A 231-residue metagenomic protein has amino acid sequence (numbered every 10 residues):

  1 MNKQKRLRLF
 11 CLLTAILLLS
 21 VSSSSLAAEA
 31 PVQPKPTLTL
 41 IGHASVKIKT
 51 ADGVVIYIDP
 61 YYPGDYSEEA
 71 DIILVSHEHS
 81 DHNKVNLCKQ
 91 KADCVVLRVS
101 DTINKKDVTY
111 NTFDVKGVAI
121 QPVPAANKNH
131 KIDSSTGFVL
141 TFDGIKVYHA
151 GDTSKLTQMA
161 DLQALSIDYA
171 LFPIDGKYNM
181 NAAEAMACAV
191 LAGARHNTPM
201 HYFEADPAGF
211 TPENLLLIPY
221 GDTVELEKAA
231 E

Functional and structural regions predicted by a protein language model:
N2-L12: Bacterial N-terminal signal peptides that target proteins for export
C11-V21: Bacterial N-terminal signal peptides
S23-A27: Sec/Tat signal peptide C-region and signal peptidase I cleavage site
A28-E68, I72, D101-A164, M180 (+1 more regions): Core dinuclear metal-dependent hydrolase active-site scaffold
V54, Q90-V96, G193-H196: A short helix->loop->beta-strand "cap" motif at the edges of active sites that frequently abuts
Y62-T102: Di-metal (Zn2+ and/or Mg2+/Mn2+) metal-binding site signature of metallo-dependent hydrolases with the MBL/beta-CASP
L74, V147-H149, L171, T198: Structural motif
S154-E231: Cap/insert and terminal regions of metallo-dependent hydrolase folds
